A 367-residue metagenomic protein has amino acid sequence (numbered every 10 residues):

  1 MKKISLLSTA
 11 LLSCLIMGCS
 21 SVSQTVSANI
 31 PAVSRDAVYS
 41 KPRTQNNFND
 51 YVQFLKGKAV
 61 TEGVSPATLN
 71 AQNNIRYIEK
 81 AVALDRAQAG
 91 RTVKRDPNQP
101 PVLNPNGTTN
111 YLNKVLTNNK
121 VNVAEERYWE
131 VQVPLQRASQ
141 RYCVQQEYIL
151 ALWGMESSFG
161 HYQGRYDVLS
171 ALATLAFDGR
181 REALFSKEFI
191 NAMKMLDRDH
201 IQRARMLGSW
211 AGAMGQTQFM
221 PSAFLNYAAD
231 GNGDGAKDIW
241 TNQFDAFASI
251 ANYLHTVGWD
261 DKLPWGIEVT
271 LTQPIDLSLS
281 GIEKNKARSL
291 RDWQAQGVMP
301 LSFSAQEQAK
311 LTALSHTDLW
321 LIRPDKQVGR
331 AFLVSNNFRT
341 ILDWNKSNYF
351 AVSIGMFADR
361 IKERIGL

Functional and structural regions predicted by a protein language model:
M1-S8: Bacterial N-terminal signal peptides that target proteins for export
M17-G18: C-terminal motif of bacterial Sec signal peptides marking the signal peptidase cleavage site
V22-E130, Q136-S139: An acidic, Gly/Ser/Thr/Pro-rich helix-cap/linker signature
A59, T68-K80, Q145-G160, A192-M195 (+1 more regions): Short, functionally critical alpha-helical segments immediately adjacent to catalytic or ligand/cofactor-binding
I78-D85, S157-Y166, D178-E182, R198-A204 (+2 more regions): Secretory-pathway/luminal and periplasmic proteins that interact with or process carbohydrate-rich
N113-E126, T174, G179-S186, H200 (+2 more regions): Substrate-binding clefts and substrate-entry loops adjacent to catalytic sites of polymer-processing enzymes acting on
R203, L207-L314: Flexible, glycine-rich surface segments
V269-L367: C-terminal soluble interaction/assembly domains
